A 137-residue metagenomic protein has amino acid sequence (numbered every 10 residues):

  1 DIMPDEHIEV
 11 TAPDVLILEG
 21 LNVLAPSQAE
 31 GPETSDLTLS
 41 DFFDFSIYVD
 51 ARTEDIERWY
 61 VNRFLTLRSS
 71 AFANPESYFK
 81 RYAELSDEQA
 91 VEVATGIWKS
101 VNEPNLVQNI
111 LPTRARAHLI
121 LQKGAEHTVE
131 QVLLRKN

Functional and structural regions predicted by a protein language model:
D1-E6, K80-E84: Amphipathic alpha-helical surface "interface" segments used for docking/oligomerization or membrane association within
I2-F72: ATP-dependent NMP and nucleoside kinases share a basic, alpha-helical "lid"
T11-A12, L65-S69, Y82-N137: NTP-dependent small-molecule kinase module
F72-K80: N-terminal leader/propeptide and maturation segments of large enzyme subunits in energy/redox metabolism and hydrolases
